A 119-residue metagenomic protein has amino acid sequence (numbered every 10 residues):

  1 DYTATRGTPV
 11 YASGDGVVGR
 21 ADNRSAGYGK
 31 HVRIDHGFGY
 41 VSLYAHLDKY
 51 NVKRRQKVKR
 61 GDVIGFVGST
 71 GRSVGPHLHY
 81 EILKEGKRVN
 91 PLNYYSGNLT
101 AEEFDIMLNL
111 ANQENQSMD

Functional and structural regions predicted by a protein language model:
D1-L110: Catalytic cores of peptidoglycan-degrading enzymes
M118-D119: Short, solvent-exposed mixed-charge patches
